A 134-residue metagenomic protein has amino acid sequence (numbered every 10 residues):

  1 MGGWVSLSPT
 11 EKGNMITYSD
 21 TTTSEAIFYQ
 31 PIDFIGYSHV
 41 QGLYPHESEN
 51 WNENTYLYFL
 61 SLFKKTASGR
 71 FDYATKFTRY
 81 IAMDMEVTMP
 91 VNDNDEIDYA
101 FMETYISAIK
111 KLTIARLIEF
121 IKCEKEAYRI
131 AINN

Functional and structural regions predicted by a protein language model:
M1-E86: DNA target-recognition domains and sequence-specific DNA-contacting regions of bacterial/archaeal
M85-N134: Amphipathic alpha-helical coiled-coil/heptad-repeat segments
